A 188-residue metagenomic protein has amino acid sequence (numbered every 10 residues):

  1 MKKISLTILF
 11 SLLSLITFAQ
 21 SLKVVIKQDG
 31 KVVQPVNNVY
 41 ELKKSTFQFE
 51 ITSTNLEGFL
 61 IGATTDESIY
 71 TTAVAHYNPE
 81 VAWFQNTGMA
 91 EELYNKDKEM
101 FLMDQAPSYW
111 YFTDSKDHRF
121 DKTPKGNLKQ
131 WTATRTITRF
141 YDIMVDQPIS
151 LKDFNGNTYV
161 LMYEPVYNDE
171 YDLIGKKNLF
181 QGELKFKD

Functional and structural regions predicted by a protein language model:
M1-I4, A19: Positively charged n-region of N-terminal signal peptides that target proteins for export
I4-L13: Sec-dependent signal peptide hydrophobic core
L13-A19: Sec/Tat signal peptide C-region and signal peptidase I cleavage site
A19-Q48, T52-L93, K187-D188: Short, compositionally biased P/S/T/A/G/V-rich stretches that sit at domain boundaries
K44-Q48, T138, L179-Q181: Intrinsic-disorder/low-complexity, polar/charged segments enriched in Ser/Thr/Lys/Arg/Asp/Glu/Gln
F84-V145: Extended, solvent-exposed segments with strong compositional bias
P148-G156: Surface-exposed, short loops/turns at beta-strand junctions within beta-sandwich domains
N155-T158, V166-D188: Short beta-strand elements
